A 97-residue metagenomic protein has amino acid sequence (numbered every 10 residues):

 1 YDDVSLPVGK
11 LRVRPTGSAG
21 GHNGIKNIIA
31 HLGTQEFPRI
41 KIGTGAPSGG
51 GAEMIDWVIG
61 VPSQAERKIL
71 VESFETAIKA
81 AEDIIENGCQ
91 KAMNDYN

Functional and structural regions predicted by a protein language model:
Y1-N97: RNase H-like, Mg2+-dependent phosphodiesterase core, and more generally RNA phosphate-backbone-engaging helix-loop
